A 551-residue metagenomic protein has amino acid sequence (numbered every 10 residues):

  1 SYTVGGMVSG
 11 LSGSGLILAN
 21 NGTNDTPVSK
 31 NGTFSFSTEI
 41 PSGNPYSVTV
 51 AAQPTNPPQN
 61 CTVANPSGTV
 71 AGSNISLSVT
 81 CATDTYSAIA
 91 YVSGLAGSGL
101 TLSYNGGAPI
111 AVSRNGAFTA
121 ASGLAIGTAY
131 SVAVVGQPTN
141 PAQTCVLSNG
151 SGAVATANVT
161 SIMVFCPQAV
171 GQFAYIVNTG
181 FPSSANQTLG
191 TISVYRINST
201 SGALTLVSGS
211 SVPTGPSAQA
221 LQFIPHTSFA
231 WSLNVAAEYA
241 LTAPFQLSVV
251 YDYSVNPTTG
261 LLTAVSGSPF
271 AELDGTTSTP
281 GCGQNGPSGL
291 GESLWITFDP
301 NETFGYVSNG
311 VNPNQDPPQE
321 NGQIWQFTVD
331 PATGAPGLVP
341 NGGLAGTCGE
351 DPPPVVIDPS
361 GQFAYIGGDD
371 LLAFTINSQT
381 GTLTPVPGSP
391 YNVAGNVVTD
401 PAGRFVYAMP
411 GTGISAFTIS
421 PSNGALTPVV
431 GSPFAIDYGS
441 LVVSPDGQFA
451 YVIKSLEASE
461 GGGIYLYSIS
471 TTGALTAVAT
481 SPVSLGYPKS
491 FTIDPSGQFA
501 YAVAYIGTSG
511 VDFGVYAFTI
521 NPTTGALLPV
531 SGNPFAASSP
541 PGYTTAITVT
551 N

Functional and structural regions predicted by a protein language model:
T33-T69, A117-A153: Surface-exposed interfaces of beta-sheet-rich extracellular modules
P167-S210, L221-F223, T227-S232, A237-T242 (+2 more regions): An edge-strand/N-cap motif at the start of beta-rich repeat modules
A169-V170, I224-T227, F298-N301, I357-S360 (+4 more regions): Residue-level detector of Asp-centered blade-edge/turn motifs that repeat once per structural unit in beta-propeller
G180-A185, L189, A236-L247, V311-P317 (+3 more regions): Short glycine/acidic-enriched loop and turn motifs that connect beta-strands
T191-N198, G209-S210, V250-N256, G267-S268 (+12 more regions): A structural feature that tracks compact, well-ordered secondary-structure segments with a strong bias toward
P216-Q222, L290-T297, E350-V356, V393-V398 (+3 more regions): Repeated scaffold domains used in trafficking and secretory/extracellular systems, primarily beta-propellers
T519, L528-N551: Blade-level signature of beta-propeller repeat domains, shared across WD40, Kelch, NHL, RCC1 and BNR/Asp-box propellers
